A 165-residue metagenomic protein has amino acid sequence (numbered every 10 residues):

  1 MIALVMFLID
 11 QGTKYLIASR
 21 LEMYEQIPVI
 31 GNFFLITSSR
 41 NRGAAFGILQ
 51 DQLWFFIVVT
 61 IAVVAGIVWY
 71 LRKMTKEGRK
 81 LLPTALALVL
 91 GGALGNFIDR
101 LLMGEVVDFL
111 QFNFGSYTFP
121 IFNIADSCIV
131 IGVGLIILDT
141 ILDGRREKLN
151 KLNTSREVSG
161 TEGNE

Functional and structural regions predicted by a protein language model:
M1-E165: Alpha-helical transmembrane bundles and membrane-interface segments of multipass inner-membrane proteins
